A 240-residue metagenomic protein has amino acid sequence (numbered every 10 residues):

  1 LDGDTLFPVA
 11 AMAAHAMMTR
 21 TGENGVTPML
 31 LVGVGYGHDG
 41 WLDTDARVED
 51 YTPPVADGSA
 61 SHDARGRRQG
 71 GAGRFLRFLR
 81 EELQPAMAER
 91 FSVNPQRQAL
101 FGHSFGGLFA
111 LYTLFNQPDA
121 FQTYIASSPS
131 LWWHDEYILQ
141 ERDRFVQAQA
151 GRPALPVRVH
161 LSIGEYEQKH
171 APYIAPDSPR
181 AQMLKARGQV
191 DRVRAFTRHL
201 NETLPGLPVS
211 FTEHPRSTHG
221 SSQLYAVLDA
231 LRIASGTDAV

Functional and structural regions predicted by a protein language model:
L1-V240: Non-catalytic cap/lid and distal C-terminal segments of serine-dependent acyl enzymes
